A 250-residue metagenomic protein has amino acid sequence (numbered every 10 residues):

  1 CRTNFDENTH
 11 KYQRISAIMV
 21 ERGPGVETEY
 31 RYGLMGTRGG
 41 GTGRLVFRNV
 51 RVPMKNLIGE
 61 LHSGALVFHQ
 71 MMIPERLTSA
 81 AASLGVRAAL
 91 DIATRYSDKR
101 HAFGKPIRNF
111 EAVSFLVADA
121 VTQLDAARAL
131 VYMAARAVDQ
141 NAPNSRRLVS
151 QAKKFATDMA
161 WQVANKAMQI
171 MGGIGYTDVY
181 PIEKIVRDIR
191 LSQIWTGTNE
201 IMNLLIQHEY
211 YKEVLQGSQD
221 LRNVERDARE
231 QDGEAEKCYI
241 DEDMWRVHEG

Functional and structural regions predicted by a protein language model:
C1-N4, R76, Y96, R100-A102 (+4 more regions): Short, cationic motifs built from Arg/Lys/His that form the positively charged side of catalytic pockets
C1-T28: A short core secondary-structure module
K11, E60-L61, N109, N141 (+1 more regions): Residue-level signature of the cytosolic catalytic core of signaling kinases
Q13, G40-T42, R187: Short, solvent-exposed loop/turn segments at the edges of secondary structure
A17, V26-D125, S150, S192 (+3 more regions): Glycine-rich beta->alpha junctions and the first turn(s) of the following alpha-helix
T37, P143, R147-R246: Alpha-helix capping/hinge segments and adjacent helical runs
M71, A89-Y96, M133, A137 (+3 more regions): Generic, well-ordered alpha-helical scaffold segments in large soluble proteins
T94-K105, V121-F155, M168-M171: C-terminal helix-coil-helix/basic helical segment that borders enzyme active sites and/or dimer interfaces and provides
